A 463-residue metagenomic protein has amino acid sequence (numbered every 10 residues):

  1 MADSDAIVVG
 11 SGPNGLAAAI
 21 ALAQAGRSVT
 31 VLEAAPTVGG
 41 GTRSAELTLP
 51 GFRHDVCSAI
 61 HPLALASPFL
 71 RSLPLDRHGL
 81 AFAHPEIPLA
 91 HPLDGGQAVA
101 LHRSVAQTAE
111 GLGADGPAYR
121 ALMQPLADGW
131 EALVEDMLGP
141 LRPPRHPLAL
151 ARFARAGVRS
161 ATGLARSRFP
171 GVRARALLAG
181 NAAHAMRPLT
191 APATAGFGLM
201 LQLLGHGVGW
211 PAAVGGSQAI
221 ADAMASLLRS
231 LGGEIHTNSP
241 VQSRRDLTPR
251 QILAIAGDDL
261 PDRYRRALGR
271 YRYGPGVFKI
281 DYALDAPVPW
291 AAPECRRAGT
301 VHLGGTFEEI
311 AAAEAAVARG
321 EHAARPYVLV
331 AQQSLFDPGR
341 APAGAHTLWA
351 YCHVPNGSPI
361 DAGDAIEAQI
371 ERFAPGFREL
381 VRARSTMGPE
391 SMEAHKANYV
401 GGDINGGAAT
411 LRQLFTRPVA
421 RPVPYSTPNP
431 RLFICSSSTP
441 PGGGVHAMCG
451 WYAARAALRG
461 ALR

Functional and structural regions predicted by a protein language model:
M1-A6, A25, Q413-L414, A420 (+1 more regions): Extreme N-terminal leader/targeting segments of oxidoreductases
D3-A132: N-terminal glycine-rich phosphate/pyrophosphate-binding loop and immediately adjacent elements
D94-P192: Rossmann-like flavin
A118, P287-V288, E321-A323, S358-A397: Flavin-binding catalytic cores
G171-P188, A324-L329, G376-P440: A glycine-rich dinucleotide-binding beta-alpha-beta segment and adjacent secondary-structure elements that constitute
L201-V241: Helical element adjacent to the flavin cofactor pocket in flavoenzyme catalytic cores
G233, T237-A341: Mid-domain catalytic core of redox enzymes that form a hydrophobic substrate pocket/lid adjacent to a catalytic redox
S437-L458: A conserved FAD-binding loop/helix module that cradles the flavin
